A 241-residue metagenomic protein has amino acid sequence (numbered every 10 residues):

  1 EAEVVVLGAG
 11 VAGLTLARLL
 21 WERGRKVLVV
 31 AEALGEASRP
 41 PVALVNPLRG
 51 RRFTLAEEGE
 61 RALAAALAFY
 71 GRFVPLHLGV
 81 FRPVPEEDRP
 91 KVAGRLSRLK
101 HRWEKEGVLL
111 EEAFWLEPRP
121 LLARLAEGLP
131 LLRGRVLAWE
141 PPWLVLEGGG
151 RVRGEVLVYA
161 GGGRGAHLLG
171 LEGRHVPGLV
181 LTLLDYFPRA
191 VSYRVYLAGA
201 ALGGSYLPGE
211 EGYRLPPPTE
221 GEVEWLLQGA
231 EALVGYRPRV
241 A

Functional and structural regions predicted by a protein language model:
A2, E147-V156: Core beta-strand elements of the Rossmann-like FAD/NAD(P) dinucleotide-binding domain in flavoenzyme oxidoreductases
A2-L28: N-terminal Rossmann-like FAD-binding beta1-loop-alpha1 element of flavoenzymes
E22-P41: Glycine-rich FAD pyrophosphate-binding loop
V42-G107: Dinucleotide-binding Rossmann-like beta1-alpha1 core, especially the glycine-rich loop that anchors the ADP
R49, F187-A241: Active-site lid/adjacent beta-loop-alpha segment flanking the redox-cofactor pocket in flavoenzymes
F53-A65, G107-R124, P217-E222: Short beta-strand to alpha-helix junction loop
L132-L144: A conserved short coil-to-beta-strand element within the FAD-binding core of flavoproteins
G154-V191, T219-E222, L233-P238: Central helical "cap/lid" subdomain
